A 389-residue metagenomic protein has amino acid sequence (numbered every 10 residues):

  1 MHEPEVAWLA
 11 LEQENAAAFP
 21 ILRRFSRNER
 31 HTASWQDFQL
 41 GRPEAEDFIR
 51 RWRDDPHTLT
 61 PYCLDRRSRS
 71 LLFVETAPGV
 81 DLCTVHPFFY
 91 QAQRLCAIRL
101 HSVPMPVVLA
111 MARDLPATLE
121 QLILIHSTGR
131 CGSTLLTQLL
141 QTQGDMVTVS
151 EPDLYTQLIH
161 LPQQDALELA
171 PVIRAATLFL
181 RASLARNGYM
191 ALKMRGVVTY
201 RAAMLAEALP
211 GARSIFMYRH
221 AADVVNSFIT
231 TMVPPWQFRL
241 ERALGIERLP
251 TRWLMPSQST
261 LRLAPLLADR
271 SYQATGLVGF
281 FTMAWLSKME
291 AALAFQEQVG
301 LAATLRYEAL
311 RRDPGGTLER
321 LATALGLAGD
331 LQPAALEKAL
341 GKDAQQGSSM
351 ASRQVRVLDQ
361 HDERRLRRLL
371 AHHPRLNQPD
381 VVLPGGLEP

Functional and structural regions predicted by a protein language model:
M1-R113, P256-T304, A309-P389: PAPS-dependent sulfotransferases, especially Golgi type II membrane carbohydrate sulfotransferases
L82, Q121, T128, Q138-T199 (+4 more regions): PAPS-dependent sulfation machinery
Y90-T148, P152-L154: Long, mid-chain structured domain cores
I123, R213-F216, A303-L305: Hydrophobic/aromatic beta-strand patches that form the interior of the parallel beta-sheet core in alpha/beta enzyme
R130-C131, D153-Y155, G196-T199, H220-V224 (+2 more regions): Short, solvent-exposed loop/turn segments at secondary-structure junctions
L135, Y200-A206, V225-I229, P314-L318: A short acidic (Asp/Glu
T148-S150, A212-R219, F238, D330: Short hydrophobic/aromatic-enriched beta-strand-loop microsegments
A208-T230, L321: Conserved phosphate-donor/acceptor-positioning beta-strand/loop module used by diverse small-molecule
